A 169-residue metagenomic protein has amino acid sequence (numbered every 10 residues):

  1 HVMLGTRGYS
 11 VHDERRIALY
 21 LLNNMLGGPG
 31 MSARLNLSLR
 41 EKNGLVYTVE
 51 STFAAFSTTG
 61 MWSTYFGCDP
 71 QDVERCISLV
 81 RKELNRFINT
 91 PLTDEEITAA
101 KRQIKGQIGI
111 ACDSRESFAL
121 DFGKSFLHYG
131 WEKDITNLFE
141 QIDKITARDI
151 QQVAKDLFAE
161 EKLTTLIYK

Functional and structural regions predicted by a protein language model:
H1-A33: His/Glu-based metal-binding/catalytic segments typifying zinc-dependent metallopeptidases
H1-M3, R15-L19, S57-W62, S78-R81 (+1 more regions): Short acidic (Asp/Glu) and glycine-rich catalytic loops that position anionic groups and cofactors
L4, Y20-L22, L39, T64 (+4 more regions): Buried hydrophobic packing residues in well-ordered domains
T6-G8, F66-C68, K169: Short beta-strand-to-loop capping motifs
T6-G8, Y47-T52, D149-Q152: Glycine-rich, charged/polar anion/phosphate-binding loops that engage phosphate groups from diverse ligands
P29, E50, A54-A111: M16/insulysin-pitrilysin zinc metalloprotease superfamily fold
P29-L45, F56: M16/MPP (pitrilysin/insulinase) zinc-metallopeptidase core fold and M16-derived inactive scaffolds
K101, K105-K169: C-terminal regions of mature proteins
